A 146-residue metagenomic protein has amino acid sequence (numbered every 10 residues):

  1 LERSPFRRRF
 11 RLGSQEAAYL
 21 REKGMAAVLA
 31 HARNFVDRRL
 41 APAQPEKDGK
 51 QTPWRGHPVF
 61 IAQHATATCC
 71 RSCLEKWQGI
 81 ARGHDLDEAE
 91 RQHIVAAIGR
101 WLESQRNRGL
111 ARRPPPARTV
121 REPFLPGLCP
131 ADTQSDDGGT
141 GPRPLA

Functional and structural regions predicted by a protein language model:
L1-V36: Core of compact, soluble alpha-helical bundle domains
K47-A67: Immediate flanking context of iron-sulfur cluster ligation sites
S72-Q92: Iron-sulfur (Fe-S) cluster-binding segments and ferredoxin-like electron-carrier domains, especially [2Fe-2S]
A89-P116: Long, highly charged low-complexity segments enriched in Glu/Asp and Lys/Arg with interspersed Ser/Thr
R106-A131, D137-A146: Short flanking/linker segments adjacent to small metal-binding domains or redox-active Cys/His motifs
